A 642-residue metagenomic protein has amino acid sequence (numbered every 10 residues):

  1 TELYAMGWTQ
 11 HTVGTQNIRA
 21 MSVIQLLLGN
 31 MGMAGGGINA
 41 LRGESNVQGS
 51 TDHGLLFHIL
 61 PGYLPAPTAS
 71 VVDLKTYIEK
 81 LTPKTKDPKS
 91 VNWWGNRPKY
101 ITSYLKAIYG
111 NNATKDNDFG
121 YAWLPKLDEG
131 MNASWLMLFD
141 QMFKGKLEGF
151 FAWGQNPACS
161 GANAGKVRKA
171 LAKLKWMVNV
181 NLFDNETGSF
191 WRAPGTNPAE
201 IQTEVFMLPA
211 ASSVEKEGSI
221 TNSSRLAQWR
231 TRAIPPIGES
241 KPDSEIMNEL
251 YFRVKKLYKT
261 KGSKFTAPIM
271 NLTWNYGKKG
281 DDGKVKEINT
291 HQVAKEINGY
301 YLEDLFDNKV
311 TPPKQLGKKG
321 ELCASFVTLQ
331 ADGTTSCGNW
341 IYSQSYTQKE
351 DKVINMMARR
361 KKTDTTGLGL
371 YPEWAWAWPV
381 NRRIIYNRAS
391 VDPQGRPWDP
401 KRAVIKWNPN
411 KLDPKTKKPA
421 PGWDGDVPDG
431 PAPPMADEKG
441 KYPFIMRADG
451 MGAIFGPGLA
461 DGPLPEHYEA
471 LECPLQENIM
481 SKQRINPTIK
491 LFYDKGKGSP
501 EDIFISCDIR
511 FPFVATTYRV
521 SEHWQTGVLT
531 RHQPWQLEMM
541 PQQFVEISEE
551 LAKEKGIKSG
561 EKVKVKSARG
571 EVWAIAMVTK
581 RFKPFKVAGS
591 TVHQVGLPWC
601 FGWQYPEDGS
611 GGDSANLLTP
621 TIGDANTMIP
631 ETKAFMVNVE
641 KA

Functional and structural regions predicted by a protein language model:
T1, D73, W93-R97, M247 (+1 more regions): Long, well-ordered, tryptophan-enriched scaffold segments
E2-M6, A34-R42, G262-A267, V528: Short coil/turn segments at secondary-structure boundaries
E2-Y4, D116-F119, L147, F151 (+1 more regions): Short acidic (Asp/Glu) and glycine-rich catalytic loops that position anionic groups and cofactors
G7-G14, P125-E129, M137-D140, P157 (+2 more regions): Hydrophobic alpha-helical scaffolding
L26-E217, N308-K555: Extended redox/cofactor-interaction regions of prokaryotic respiratory oxidoreductases
K175, V180-N185, F190-W191, P235-Y251 (+1 more regions): Phosphate/diphosphate-binding loops
T203-P236, M247, V578, W599: Glycine/threonine-rich phosphate-binding loop and adjacent beta-strand/alpha-helix elements that clamp
E245-F306, W407-K418, D424-K439, G450 (+5 more regions): Long, contiguous, secondary-structure-rich segments that constitute the structural scaffold of globular domains
